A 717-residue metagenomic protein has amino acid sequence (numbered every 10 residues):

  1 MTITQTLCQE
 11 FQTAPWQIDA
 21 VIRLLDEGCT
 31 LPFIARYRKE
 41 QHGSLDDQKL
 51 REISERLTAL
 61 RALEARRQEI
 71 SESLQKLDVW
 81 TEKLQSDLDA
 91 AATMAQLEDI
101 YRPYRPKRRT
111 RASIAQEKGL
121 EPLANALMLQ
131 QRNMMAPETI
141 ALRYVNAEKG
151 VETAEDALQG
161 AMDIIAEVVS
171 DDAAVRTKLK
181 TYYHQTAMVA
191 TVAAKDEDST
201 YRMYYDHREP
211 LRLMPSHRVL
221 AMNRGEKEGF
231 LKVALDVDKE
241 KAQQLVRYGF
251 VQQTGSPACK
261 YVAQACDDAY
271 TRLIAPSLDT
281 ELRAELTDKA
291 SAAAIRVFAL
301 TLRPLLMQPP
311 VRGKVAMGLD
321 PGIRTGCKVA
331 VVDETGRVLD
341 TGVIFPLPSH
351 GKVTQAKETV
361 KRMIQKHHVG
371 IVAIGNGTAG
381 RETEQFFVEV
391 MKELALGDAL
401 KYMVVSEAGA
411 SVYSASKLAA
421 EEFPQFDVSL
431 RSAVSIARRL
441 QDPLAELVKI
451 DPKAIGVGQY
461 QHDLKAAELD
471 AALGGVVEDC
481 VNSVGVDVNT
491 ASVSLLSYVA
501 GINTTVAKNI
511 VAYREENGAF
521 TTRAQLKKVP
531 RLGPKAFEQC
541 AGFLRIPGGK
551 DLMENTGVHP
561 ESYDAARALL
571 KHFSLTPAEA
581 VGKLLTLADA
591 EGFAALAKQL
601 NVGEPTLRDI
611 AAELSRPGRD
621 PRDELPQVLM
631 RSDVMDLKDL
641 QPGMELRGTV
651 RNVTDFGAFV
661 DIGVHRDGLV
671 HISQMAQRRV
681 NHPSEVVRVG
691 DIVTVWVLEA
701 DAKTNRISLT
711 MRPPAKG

Functional and structural regions predicted by a protein language model:
I18, T341-P348, I371, A415-V428 (+6 more regions): Short beta-alpha connecting loops at secondary-structure transitions that line or flank enzyme active sites
R23-D26, P103, I114-E117, A221-G225 (+15 more regions): Replace "in large, NTP-powered and nucleic-acid-processing enzymes" with "in large, NTP-powered factors and other
T30-L31, H42, D46-E148, S483-E624 (+3 more regions): Accessory alpha-helical DNA-binding modules that contact the DNA backbone or grooves
Y37-K39, M128, D238, P321 (+11 more regions): Short, ordered loop/turn segments at secondary-structure junctions
K49-E52, A59, L63-G318, G322-Q425 (+1 more regions): Duplex nucleic acid-engaging cores and interfaces of nucleic-acid transaction enzymes
Q96, M403, G409-A410, S414-V484 (+1 more regions): Long, charge-rich intrinsically disordered scaffolds of nucleic-acid metabolism proteins
I140-E148, E152-A154, H207, K239-K241 (+6 more regions): Low-complexity, acidic/Ser/Thr- and charged residue-rich accessory regions of DNA metabolism proteins
T181-M188, L319-I323, G377-A379, V404-V412 (+5 more regions): A glycine-rich phosphate-binding loop feature that marks nucleotide/adenosyl-phosphate handling sites
